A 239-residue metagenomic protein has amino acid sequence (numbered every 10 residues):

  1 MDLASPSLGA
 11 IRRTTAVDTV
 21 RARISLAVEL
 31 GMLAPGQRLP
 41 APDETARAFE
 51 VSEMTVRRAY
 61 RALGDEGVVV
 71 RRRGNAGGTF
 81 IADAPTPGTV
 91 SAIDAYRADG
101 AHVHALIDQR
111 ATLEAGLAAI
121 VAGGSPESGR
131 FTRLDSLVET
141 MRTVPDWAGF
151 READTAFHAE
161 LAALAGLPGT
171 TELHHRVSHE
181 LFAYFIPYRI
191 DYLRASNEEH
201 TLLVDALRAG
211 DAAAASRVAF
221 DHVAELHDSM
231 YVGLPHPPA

Functional and structural regions predicted by a protein language model:
M1-S5, A213-A239: C-terminal effector-binding regulatory domain of bacterial HTH transcription factors
M1-T112, G116, P235-A239: Short linear motifs at protein or domain termini
V28, Y96-R97, V121, M141-P145 (+1 more regions): Hydrophobic residues in alpha-helical segments
V56, D94-A95, L167, F182-R189 (+1 more regions): Amphipathic C-terminal alpha-helical segment
L106-P187, N197-H200, R217-A224: Conserved amphipathic alpha-helical segments that form helical-bundle/coiled-coil interaction surfaces
L193-A195: Short helix-capping and inter-helix turn/linker motifs at the boundaries of alpha-helical repeat units
H200-V218: Alpha-helical transmembrane segments and their immediate juxtamembrane flanks in integral membrane proteins
